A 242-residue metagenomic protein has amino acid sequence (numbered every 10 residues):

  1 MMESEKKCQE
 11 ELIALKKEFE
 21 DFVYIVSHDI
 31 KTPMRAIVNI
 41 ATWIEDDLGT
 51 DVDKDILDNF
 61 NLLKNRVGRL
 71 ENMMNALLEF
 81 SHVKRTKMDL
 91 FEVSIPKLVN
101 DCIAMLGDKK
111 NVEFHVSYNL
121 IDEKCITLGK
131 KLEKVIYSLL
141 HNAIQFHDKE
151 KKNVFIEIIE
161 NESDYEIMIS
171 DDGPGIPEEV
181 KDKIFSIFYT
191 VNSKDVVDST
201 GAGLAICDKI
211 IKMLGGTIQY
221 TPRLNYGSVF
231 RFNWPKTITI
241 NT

Functional and structural regions predicted by a protein language model:
K17, Y24-H28: Conserved phosphoacceptor histidine of two-component systems
N65-L70: Short alpha-helical segment of the dimerization/phosphotransfer core of two-component systems
D89-A104: A conserved beta-strand-to-alpha-helix junction within the catalytic ATP-binding
A143-I144: Short helix-loop "hinge" at the ATP-lid/N-box region of the Bergerat-fold HATPase_c
D171: Acidic ATP/Mg2+-coordinating residue in the GHKL
I176-F188: Short conserved segment of the HATPase_c
